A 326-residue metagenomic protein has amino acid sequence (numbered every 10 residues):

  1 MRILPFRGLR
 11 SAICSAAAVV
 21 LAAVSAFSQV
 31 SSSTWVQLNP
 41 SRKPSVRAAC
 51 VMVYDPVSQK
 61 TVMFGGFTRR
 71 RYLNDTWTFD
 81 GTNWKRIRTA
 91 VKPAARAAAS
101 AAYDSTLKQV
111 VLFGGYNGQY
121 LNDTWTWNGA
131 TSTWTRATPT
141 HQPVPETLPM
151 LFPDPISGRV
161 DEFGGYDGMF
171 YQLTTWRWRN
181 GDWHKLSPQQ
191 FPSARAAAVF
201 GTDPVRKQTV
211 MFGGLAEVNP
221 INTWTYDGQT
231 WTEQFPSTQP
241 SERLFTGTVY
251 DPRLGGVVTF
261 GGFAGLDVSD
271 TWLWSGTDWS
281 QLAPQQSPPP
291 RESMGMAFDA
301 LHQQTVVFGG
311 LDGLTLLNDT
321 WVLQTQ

Functional and structural regions predicted by a protein language model:
R2-A16: Bacterial N-terminal signal peptides that target proteins for export
R2-L4, V24-W35: Bacterial Sec-dependent N-terminal signal peptides
C14-S25: Bacterial N-terminal signal peptides
Q29-Q326: Kelch-like beta-propeller repeat domains
